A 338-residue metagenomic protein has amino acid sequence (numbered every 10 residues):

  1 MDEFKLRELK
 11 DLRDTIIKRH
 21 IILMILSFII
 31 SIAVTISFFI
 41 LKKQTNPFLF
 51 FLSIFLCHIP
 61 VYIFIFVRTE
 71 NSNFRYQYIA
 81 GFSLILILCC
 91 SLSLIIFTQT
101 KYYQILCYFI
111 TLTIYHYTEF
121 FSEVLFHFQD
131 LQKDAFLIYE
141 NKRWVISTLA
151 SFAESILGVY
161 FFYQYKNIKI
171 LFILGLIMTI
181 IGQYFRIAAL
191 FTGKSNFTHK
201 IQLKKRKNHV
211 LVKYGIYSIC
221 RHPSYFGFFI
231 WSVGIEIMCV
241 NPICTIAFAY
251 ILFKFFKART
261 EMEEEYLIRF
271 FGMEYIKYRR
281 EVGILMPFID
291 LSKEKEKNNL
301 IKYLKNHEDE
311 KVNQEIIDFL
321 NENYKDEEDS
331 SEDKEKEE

Functional and structural regions predicted by a protein language model:
M1-R206, I235-E338: Membrane-anchoring alpha-helices and their flanking helix-loop junctions
K200-Y225: Active-site-proximal inter-transmembrane loops
S224, F229-S232, P242: PRPP/pyrophosphate-binding module of the type I phosphoribosyltransferase fold
